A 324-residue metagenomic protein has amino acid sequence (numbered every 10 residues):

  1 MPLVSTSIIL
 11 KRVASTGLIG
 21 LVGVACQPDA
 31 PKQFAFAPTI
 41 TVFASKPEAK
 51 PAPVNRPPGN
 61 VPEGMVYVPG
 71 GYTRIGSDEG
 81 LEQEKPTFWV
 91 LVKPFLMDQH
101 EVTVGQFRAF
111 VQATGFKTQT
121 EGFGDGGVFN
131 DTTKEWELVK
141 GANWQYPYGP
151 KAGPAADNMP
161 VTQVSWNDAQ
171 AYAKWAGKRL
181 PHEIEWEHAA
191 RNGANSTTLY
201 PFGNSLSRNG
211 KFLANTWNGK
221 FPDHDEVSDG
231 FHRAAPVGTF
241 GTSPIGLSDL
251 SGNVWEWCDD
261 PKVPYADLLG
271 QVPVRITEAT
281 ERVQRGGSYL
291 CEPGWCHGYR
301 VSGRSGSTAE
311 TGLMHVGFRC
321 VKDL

Functional and structural regions predicted by a protein language model:
P2-A14, L21, A25-I184, R191 (+1 more regions): Extended beta-strand/loop cores of jelly-roll/beta-sandwich
T6, A14-G17, F202, N209: Terminal low-complexity, poorly structured segments
V68, R74, K117, G122-V301 (+1 more regions): Functional-site microenvironments in short loops/helix caps that host divalent-cation chemistry
